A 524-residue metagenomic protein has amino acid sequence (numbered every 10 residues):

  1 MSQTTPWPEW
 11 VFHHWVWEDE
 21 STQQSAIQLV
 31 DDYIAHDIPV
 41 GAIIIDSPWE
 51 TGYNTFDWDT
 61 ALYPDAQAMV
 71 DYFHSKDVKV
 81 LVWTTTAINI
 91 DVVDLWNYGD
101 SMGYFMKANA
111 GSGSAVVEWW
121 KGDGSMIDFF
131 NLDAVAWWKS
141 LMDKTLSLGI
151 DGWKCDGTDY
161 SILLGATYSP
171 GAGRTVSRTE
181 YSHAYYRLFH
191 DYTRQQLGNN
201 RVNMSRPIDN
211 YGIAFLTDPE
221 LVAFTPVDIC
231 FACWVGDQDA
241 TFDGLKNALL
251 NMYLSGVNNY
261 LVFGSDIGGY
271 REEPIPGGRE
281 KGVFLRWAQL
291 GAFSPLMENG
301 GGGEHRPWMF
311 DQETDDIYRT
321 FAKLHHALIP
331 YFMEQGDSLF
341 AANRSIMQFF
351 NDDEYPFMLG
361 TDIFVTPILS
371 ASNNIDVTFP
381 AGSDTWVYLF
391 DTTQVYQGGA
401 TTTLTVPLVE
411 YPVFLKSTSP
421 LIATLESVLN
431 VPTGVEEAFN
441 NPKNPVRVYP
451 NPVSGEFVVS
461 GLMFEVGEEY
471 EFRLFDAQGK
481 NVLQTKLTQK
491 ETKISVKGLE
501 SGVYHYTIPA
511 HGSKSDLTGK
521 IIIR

Functional and structural regions predicted by a protein language model:
M1-S417, I422: Catalytic-domain carbohydrate-binding cleft regions of carbohydrate-active enzymes
L415-S419, L425-S427, I522-R524: Short beta-strand-to-coil "C-cap" segments at the C-terminal boundary of structured domains/repeats, marking
N430-G434: Short, compositionally biased serine/threonine- and acidic-rich segments at solvent-exposed termini, linkers, or domain
E437-Y449, V453-R524: C-terminal outer-membrane/trafficking sorting elements
